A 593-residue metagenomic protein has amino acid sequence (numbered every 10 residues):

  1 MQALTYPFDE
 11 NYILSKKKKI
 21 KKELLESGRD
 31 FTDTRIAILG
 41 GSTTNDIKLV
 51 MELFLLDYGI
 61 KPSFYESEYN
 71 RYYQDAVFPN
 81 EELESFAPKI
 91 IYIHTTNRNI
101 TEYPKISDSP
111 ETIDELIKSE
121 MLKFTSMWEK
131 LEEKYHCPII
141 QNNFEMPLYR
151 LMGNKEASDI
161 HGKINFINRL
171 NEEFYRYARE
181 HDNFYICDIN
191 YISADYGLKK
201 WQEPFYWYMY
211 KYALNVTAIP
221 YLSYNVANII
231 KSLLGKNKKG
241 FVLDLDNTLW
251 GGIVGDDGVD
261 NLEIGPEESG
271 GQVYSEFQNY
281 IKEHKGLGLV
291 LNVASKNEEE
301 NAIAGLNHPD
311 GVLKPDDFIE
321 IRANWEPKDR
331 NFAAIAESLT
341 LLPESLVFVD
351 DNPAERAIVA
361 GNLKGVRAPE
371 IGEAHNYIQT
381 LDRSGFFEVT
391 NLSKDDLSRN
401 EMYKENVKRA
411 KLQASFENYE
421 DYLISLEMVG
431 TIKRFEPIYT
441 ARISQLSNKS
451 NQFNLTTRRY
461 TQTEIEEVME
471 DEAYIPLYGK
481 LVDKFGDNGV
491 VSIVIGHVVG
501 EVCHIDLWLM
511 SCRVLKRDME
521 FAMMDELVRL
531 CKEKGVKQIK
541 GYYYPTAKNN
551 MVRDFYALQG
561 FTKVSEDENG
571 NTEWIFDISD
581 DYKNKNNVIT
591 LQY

Functional and structural regions predicted by a protein language model:
M1-K19, L262-S269, H308-P327, A334: Glycine-rich phosphate-binding "P-loop"
M1-V242, L249-W250, G255-N261, A354 (+2 more regions): Extracellular glycan-modifying ectodomains
V254-N279, K364-I371: Basic, amphipathic juxtamembrane/active-site segments that coordinate anionic phosphate or diphosphate groups
E276-N307, I321-R322, V359, L455-Y460 (+3 more regions): Substrate-recognition element of Asp-dependent hydrolases with the DxDx(T/V) motif
F332-P353, V359: Conserved Lys-Pro-Asp/Glu-containing loop-to-beta segment of HAD-superfamily phosphomonoesterases, centered on
A360, K364-L426, R529-Y593: Terminal substrate-recognition subdomain of acyl/acetyltransferases
T431-M510: A conserved beta-strand-loop-helix scaffold within acyl/acetyltransferase catalytic domains
L481-K484, V490-D567: Acyl-donor binding region in acyl/amide transferases
